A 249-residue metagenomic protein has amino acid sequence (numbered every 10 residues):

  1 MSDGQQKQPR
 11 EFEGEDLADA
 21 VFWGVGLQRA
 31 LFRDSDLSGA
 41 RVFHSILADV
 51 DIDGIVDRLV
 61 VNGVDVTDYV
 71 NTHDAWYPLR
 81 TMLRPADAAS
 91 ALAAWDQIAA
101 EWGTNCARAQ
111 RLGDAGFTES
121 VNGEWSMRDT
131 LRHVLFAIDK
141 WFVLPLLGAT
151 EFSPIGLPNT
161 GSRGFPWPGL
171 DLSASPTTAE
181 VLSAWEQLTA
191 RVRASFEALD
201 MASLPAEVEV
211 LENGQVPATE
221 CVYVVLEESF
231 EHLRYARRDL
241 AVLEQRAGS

Functional and structural regions predicted by a protein language model:
M1-H73: Tandem repeat scaffolds
D53, D57-A107: Active-site-adjacent scaffolding segments
V70-A94, F142-T189, L243-S249: Short, helix-capping/interhelical loops that line the mouth of catalytic, cofactor-, or ligand-binding pockets
A94-N105, V134-A137, T177, V181-S195 (+2 more regions): Alpha-helical packing segments of well-folded alpha/beta enzyme cores
D114-P168, E207-S249: Short, contiguous alpha-helical
A149-S153, R193-L204: Proline-centered turn/helix-capping motifs that create local helix->coil transitions or kinks
